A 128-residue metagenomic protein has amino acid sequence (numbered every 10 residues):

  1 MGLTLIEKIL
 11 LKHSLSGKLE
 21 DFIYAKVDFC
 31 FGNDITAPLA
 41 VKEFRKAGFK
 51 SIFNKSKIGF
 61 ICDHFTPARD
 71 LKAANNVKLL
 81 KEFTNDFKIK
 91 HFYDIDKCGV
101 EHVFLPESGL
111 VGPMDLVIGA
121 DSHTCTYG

Functional and structural regions predicted by a protein language model:
M1-G128: Fe-S-dependent hydro-lyases/dehydratases of central metabolism
